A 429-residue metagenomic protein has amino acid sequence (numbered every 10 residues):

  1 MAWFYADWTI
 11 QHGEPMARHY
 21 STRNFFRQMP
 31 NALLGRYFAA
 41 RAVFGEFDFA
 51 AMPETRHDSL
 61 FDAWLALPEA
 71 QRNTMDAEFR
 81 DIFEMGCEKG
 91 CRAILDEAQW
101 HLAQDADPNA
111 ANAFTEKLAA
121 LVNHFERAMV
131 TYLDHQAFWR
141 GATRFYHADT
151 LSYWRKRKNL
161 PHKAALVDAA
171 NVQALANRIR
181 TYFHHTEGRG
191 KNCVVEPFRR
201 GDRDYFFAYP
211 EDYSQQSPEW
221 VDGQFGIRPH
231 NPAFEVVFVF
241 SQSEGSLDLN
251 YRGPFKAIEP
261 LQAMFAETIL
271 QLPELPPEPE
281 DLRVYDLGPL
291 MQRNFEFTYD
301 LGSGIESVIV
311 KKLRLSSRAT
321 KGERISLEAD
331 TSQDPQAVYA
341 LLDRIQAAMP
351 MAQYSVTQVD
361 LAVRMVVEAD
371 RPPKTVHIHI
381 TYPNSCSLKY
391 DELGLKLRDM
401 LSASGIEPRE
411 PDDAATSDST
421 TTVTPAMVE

Functional and structural regions predicted by a protein language model:
A2-E429: Intrinsically disordered, low-complexity, charge-rich terminal extensions of nucleic-acid-associated complexes
